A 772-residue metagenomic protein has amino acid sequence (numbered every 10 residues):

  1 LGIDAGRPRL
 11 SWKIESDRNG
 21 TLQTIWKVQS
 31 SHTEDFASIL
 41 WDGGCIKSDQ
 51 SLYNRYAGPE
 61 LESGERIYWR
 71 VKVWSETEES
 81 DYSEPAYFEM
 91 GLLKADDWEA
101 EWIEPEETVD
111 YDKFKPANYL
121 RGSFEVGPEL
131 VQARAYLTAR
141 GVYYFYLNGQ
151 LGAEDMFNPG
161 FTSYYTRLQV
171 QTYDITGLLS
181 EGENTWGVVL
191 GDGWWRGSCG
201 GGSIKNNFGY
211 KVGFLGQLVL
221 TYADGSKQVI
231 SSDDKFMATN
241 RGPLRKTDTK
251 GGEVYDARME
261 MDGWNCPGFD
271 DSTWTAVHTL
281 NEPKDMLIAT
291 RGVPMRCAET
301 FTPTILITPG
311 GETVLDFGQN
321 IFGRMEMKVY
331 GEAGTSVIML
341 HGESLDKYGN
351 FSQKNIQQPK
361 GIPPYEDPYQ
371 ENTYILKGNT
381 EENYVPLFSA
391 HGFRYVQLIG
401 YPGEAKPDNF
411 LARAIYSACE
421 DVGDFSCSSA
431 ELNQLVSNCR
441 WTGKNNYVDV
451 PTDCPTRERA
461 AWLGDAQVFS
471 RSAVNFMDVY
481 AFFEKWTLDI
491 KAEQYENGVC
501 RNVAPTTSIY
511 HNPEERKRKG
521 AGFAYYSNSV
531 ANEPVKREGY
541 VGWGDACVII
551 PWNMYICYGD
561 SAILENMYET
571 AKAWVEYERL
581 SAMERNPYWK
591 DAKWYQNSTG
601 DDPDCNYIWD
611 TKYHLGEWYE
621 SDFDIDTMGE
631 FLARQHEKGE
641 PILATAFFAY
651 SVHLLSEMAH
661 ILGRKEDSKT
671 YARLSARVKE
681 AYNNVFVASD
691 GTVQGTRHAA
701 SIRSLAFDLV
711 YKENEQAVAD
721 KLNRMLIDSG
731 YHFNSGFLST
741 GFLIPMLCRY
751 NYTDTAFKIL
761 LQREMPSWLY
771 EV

Functional and structural regions predicted by a protein language model:
L1-R66, R70-R457, G464-D465, V479-E484 (+6 more regions): Extracellular/oxidizing-compartment recognition motifs
L151-G152, W194, G202-N206, A461-V772: Active-site core of glycosidic bond-cleaving carbohydrate-active enzymes
